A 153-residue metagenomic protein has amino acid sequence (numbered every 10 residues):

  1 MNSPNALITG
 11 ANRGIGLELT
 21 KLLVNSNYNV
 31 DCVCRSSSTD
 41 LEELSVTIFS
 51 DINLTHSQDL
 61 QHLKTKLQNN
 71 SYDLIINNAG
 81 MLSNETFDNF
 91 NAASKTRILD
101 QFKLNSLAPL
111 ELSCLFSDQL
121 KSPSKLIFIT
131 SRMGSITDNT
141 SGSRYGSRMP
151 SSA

Functional and structural regions predicted by a protein language model:
A6-G10: Conserved N-terminal Rossmann-fold NAD(P)-binding element of oxidoreductases
N12-L22: N-terminal Rossmann NAD(P)H-binding glycine-rich loop of SDR-like oxidoreductase domains
S26-L41: Conserved glycine-rich Rossmann-like NAD(P)H-binding loop of the short-chain dehydrogenase/reductase
L44-Q58: Rossmann-fold cofactor-recognition segment
T65-N77, S83-T86: A glycine-rich helix->loop->beta "capping" turn within Rossmann-like NAD(P)(H)-dependent oxidoreductase domains
M81-L82, N89-F102, L110, K125-A153: Catalytic loop of short-chain dehydrogenase/reductase
S113-C114: A short, exposed helix-loop element centered on a Lys and neighboring polar residues
